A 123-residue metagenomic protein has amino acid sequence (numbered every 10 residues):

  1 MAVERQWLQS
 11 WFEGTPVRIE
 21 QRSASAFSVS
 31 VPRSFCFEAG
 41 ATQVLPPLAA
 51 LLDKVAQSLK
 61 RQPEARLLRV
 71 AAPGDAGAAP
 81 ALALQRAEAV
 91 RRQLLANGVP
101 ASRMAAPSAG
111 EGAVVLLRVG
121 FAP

Functional and structural regions predicted by a protein language model:
M1-A26: N-terminal targeting leaders that direct proteins to extracytoplasmic destinations
V3, W7, P47-K54, Q85-A89: Extracytoplasmic/secreted proteins, especially bacterial periplasmic and envelope-associated proteins
S10-T15, K54-Q62, V90-P100: Structured segments of extracytoplasmic/periplasmic soluble domains in secreted or envelope-associated proteins
A24-S28, G112-V114: A generic structural signal for beta-strand entry/edge sites
S30-E38, L52-A87, M104-E111: Short, surface-exposed beta-strand segments enriched in small/polar/acidic residues
G40-L48: Short, glycine-rich nucleotide/cofactor-binding loops
Q85-P123: Periplasmic OmpA/Pal-like peptidoglycan-binding modules at the C-termini of bacterial envelope proteins
